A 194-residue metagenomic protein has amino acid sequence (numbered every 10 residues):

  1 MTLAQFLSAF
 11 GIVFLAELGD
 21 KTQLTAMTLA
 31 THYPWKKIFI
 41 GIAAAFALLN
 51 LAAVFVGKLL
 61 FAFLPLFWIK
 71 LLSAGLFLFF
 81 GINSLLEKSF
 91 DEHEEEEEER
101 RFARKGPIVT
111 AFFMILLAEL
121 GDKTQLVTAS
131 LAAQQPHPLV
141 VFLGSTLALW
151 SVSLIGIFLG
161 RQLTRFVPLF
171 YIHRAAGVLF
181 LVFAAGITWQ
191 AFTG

Functional and structural regions predicted by a protein language model:
M1-P65, L126-T146: Juxtamembrane transmembrane-helix termini in multi-pass membrane transport proteins
T2, E95-Q125, L131: Selected transmembrane alpha-helices and immediately adjacent juxtamembrane segments of polytopic inner-membrane
L3, P34-E97, L159-V178, A185-T188: Membrane helix-loop-helix hairpins that form the core translocation module of multi-pass transporters
A9, L24, N50, V54 (+6 more regions): Hydrophobic transmembrane alpha-helices of multi-pass small-molecule transporters
G11, E95-E98, F192-T193: Iron-associated oxidoreductase/ferritin-like identity signal
F14-E17, F46-A47, A103, I115-E119 (+1 more regions): Residue-level hotspots within the lipid-embedded alpha helices of multi-pass solute transporters
G19-Q23, L85-L86, G121-L126, T188-Q190: Short loop/beta submotifs within extracellular cysteine-rich repeat domains
V54, F113-G121, L181-G194: Hydrophobic alpha-helical transmembrane segments in multi-pass integral membrane proteins
